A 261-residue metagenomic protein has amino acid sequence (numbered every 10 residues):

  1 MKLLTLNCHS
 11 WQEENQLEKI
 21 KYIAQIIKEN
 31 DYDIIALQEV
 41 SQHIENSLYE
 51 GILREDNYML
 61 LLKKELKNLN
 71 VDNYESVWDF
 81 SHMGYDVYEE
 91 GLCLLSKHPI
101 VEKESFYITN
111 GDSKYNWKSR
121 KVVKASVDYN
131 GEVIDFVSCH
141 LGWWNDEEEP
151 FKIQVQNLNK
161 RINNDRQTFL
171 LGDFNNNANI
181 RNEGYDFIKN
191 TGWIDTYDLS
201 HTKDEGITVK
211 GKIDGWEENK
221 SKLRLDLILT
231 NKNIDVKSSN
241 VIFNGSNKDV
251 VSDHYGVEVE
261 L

Functional and structural regions predicted by a protein language model:
M1-I34, N68, E75-L261: Active-site regions of metal-assisted phosphoester/phosphodiester hydrolases, unifying DNase/endonuclease modules
E13-E14, Q42-Y58, E183: Short, flexible/disordered intra-domain loops and linkers
K21, E55-L62: Well-ordered, non-membrane alpha-helical segments in soluble/globular domains
N30-D33, L37-N46: Short, conserved active-site loops that position catalytic residues or coordinate cofactors/metal ions across diverse
L62-N70: Glycosyltransferases and closely related glycan-assembly transferases that use nucleotide-activated donors
